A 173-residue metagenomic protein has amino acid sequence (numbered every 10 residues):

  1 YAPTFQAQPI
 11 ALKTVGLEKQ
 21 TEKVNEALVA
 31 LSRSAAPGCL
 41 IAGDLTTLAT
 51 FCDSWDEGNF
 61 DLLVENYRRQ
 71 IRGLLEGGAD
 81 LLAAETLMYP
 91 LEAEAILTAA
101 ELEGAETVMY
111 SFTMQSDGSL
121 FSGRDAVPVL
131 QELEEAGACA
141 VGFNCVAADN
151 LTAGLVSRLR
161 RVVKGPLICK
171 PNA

Functional and structural regions predicted by a protein language model:
Y1-A173: Domain-level signal for soluble alpha/beta catalytic cores
